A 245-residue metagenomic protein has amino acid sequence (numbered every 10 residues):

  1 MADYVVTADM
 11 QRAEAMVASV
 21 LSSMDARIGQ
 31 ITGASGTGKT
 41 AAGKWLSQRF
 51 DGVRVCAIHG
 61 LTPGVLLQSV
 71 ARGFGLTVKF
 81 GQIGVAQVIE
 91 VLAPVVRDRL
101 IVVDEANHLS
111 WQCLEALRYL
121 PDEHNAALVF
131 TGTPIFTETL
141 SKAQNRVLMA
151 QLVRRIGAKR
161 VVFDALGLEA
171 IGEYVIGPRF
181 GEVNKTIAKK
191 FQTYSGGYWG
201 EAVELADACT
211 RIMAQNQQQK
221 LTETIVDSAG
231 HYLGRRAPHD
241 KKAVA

Functional and structural regions predicted by a protein language model:
M1-A15, G36-W45, Q151-R154, K159-A245: C-terminal alpha-helical "lid" subdomain
M24-G29, R97: Pre-Walker A (Motif I) flank of P-loop NTPase domains
G29-G36, L120-M149: Sensor-1/coupling segment of RecA-like P-loop NTPase cores
K39, P63-G64, F136-K142, A170: Switch/connector loops and helix/strand junctions flanking conserved nucleotide-binding motifs in nucleotide-processing
A42-L46, F50, L120: Hydrophobic residues on the short alpha-helix immediately C-terminal to a glycine-rich phosphate/catalytic loop
S47-G60: Conserved catalytic segments around the Walker B and adjacent sensor/switch elements of P-loop NTPase domains
F50-V53, H124-A127, L152-K159: Short glycine-/polar-rich loops that comprise or flank the Walker A/P-loop and associated switch/sensor motifs
T62-P63, Q68-S69, L76-L120, A127-V129 (+7 more regions): Mid-core helix/loop region of P-loop NTP-binding domains shared across ATPases and GTPases
